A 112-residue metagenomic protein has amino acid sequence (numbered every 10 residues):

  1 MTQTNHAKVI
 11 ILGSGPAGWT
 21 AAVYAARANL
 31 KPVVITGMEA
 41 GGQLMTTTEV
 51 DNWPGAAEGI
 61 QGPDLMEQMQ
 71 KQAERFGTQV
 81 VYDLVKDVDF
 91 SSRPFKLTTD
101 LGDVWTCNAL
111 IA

Functional and structural regions predicted by a protein language model:
T2, M45-V104: N-terminal Rossmann-like dinucleotide/flavin-binding domain of flavoprotein oxidoreductases that bind FAD/FMN
H6-K8, Y82, C107: Phosphate-coordination loops involved in phosphoryl transfer and adenosine-cofactor binding
K8, K31, T36, Q43 (+2 more regions): Residue-level recognition of specific faces of alpha-helices
K8-V34: N-terminal Rossmann-like FAD-binding beta1-loop-alpha1 element of flavoenzymes
I10-L12, V104-A112: Short hydrophobic core segments
A17, E39-A40: Conserved Rossmann-like nucleotide-cofactor binding loop
W19-V23, K71, A112: A broad detector of short, well-ordered amphipathic alpha-helices that serve as recognition/interaction surfaces
G37-E39, V85: Short, ordered loop/turn segments at secondary-structure junctions
